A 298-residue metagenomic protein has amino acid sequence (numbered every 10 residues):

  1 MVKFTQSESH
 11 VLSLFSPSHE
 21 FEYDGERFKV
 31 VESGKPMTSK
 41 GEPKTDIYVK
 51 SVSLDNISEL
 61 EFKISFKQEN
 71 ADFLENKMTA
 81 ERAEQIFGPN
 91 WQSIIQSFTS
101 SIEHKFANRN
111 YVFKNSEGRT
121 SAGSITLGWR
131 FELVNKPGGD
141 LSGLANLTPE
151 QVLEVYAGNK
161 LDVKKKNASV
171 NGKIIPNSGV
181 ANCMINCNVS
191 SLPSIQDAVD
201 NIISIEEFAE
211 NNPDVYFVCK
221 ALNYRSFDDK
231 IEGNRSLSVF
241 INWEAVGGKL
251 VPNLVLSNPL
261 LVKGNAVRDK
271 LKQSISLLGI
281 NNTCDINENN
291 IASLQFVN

Functional and structural regions predicted by a protein language model:
M1-E84: Catalytic centers of nucleases
V2, I57-A266: Catalytic cores of nucleic-acid endonucleases
P252-N298: Hydrophobic, glycine-enriched assembly/anchoring segments
